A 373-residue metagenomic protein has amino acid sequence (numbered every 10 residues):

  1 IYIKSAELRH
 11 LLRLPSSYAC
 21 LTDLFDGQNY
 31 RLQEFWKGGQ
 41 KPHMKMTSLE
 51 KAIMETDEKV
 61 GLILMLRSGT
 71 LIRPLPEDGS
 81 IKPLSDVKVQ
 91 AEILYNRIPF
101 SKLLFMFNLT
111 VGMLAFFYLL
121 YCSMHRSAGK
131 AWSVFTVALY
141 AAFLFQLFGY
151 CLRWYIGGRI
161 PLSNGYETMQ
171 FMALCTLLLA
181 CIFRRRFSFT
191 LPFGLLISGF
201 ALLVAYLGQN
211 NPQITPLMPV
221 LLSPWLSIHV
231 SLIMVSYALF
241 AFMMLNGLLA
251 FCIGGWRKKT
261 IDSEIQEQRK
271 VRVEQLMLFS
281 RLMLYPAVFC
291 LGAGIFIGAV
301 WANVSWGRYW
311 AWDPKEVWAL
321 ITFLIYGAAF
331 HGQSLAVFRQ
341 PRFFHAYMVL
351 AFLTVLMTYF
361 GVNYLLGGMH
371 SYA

Functional and structural regions predicted by a protein language model:
I1, P83, S101-S127, W132-T215 (+3 more regions): Hydrophobic cores of alpha-helical transmembrane segments in multi-pass integral membrane proteins
I1-R97: Soluble non-transmembrane domains of integral membrane proteins
L84-P99, P216-V230: Juxtamembrane membrane-water interface segments that cap and precede transmembrane helices
L221-S227, Q268-F279: Membrane-interface segments at loop-to-transmembrane junctions
K258-K270: Juxtamembrane inter-helical linkers in multi-pass membrane proteins
W310-W312: Hydrophobic alpha-helical bundle architecture
